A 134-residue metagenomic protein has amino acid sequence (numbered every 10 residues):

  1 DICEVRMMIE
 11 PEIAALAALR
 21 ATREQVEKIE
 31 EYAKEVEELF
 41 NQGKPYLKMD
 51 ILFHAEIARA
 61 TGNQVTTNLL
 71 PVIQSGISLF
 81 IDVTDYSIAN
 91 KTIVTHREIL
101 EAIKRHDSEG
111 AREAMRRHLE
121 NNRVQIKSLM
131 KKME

Functional and structural regions predicted by a protein language model:
I2-I81, I93-E98, G110-E120: Conserved amphipathic alpha-helical segments that form helical-bundle/coiled-coil interaction surfaces
T84: Extracellular loop architecture of rhodopsin-family
A89: Conserved, function-critical positions that sit in or immediately flank catalytic and ligand-binding motifs
R105: Interdomain hinge/lid region at the active-site interface of Rossmann-like NAD(P)-dependent oxidoreductases
S108-E134: C-terminal effector-binding regulatory domain of bacterial HTH transcription factors
